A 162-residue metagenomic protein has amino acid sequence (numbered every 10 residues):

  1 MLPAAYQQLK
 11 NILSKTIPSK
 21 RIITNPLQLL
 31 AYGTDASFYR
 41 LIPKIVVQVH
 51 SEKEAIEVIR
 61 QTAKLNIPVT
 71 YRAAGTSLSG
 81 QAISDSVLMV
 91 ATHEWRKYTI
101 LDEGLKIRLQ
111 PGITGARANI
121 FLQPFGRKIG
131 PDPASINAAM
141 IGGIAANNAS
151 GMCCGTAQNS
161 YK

Functional and structural regions predicted by a protein language model:
M1-A36, Q61-V69: N-terminal accessory segments
L13, F38-V69, V87, A91-P133 (+2 more regions): N-terminal glycine-rich flavin-associated loop
Q28-A31, S51-A55, I136-N137: Short acidic loop-to-helix transition motifs that present clustered carboxylates
A31, L78, A116: Flexible, glycine-rich phosphate/dinucleotide-binding loops and adjacent beta-alpha linkers at cofactor/substrate
D35-F38, L78-I83: Short glycine-biased active-site loop of nucleotidyltransferases that positions the nucleotide triphosphate and helps
R72: Conserved PLP cofactor-binding pocket of PLP-dependent enzymes
